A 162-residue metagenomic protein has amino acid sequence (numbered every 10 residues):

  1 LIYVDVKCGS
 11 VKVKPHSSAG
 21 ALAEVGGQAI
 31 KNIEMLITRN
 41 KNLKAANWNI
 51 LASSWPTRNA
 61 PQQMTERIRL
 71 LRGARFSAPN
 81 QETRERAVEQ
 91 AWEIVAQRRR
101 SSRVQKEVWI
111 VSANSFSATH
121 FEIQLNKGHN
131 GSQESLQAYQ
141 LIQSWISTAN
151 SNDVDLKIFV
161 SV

Functional and structural regions predicted by a protein language model:
L1-V11: Conserved catalytic cores of phosphodiester-cleaving nucleases, focusing on short active-site segments
G9-P56, V108-V111: Catalytic cores of nucleic-acid endonucleases
K12-K14, I94, S101: Generic detector of bulky aromatic hydrophobic side chains
L22, G27-E34, R39, Q81-V95 (+1 more regions): Amphipathic, oligomerization/interface secondary-structure segments
N59-E66, L70-R72, F76-E89, Q97-V162: Long, compositionally biased intrinsically disordered regions
